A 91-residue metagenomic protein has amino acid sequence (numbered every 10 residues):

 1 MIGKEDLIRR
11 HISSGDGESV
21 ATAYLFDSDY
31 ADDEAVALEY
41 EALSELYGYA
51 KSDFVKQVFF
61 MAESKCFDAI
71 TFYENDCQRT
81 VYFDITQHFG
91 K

Functional and structural regions predicted by a protein language model:
M1-E41: N-terminal trafficking/processing presequences and adjacent post-cleavage segments of proteins routed to secretion
M1-E5, S52, E63-K65: Short, charged N-terminal helix-start/capping segments
S19-T22, A50, D76-V81: Generic structural motif recognizing short loop/turn segments at the entrances and edges of beta-strands
E45-D53: Short secondary-structure junctions
V55-K91: Short, compact, well-ordered microdomains
